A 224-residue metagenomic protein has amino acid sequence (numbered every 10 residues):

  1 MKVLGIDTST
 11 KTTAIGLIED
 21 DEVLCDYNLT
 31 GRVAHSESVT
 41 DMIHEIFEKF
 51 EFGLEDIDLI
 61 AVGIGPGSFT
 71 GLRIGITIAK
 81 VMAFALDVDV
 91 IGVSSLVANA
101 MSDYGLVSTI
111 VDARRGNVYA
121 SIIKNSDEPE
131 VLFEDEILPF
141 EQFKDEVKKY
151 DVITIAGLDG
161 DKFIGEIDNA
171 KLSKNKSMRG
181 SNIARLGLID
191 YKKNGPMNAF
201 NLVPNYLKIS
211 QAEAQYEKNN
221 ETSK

Functional and structural regions predicted by a protein language model:
M1-I64, S177: N-terminal beta-alpha supersecondary unit
E22, D89-M178, Y206, Q211-A212: Surface "functional belts" at beta-alpha junctions
T30-D41, F69, R73, T77 (+3 more regions): Residues at secondary-structure transition points
F50-E55, F84-V93, G195: Phosphate-handling active-site elements
L59-D89: DPxDG-like acidic metal-binding loop motif
S173-K224: Acyltransferase
